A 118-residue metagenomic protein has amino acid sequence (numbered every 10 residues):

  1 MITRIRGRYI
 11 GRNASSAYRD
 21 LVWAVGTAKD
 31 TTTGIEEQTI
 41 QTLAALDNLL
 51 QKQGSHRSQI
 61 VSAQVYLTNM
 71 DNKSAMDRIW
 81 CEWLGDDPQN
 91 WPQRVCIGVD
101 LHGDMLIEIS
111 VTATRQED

Functional and structural regions predicted by a protein language model:
M1-V61, L67-D118: N-terminal presequence-like segments and the immediate start of the first folded domain
